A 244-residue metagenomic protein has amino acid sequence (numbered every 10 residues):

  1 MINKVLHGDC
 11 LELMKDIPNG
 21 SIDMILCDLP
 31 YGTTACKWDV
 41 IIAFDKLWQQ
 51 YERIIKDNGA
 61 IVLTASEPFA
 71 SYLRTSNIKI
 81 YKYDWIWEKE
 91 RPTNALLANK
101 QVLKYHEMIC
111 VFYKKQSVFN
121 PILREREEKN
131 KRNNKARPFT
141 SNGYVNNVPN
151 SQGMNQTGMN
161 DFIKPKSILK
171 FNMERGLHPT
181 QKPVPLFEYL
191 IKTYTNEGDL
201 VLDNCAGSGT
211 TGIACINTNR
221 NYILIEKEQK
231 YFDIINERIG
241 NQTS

Functional and structural regions predicted by a protein language model:
M1-V5: Extreme N-terminal starter segment of soluble prokaryotic enzymes
L6, T64-A65, K227: Small/polar loops that bind or transfer phosphate-bearing groups
H7, C27: A short beta-strand submotif of the Rossmann-like class I SAM-dependent methyltransferase core that lines
G8-E12: Conserved SAM/SAH-binding loop
I17-N19, L26, C36, S76-S244: Class I S-adenosyl-L-methionine
L29-K46, L169: Mobile active-site "lid"/loop adjacent to the S-adenosyl-L-methionine
L29-P30, A65-E67, C205: Short strand-turn motif at the edge of the Rossmann-like AdoMet-binding core
V40-N94, E107, V111-F112: Conserved Class I SAM-dependent methyltransferase catalytic core
